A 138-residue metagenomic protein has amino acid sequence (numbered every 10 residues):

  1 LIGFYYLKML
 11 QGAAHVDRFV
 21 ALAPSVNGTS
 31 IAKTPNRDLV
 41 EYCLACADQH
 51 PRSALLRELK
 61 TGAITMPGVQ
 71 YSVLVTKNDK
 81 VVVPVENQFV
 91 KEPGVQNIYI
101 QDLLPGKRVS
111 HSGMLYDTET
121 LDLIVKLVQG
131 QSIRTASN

Functional and structural regions predicted by a protein language model:
L1-N138: Lipid deacylating catalytic domains
